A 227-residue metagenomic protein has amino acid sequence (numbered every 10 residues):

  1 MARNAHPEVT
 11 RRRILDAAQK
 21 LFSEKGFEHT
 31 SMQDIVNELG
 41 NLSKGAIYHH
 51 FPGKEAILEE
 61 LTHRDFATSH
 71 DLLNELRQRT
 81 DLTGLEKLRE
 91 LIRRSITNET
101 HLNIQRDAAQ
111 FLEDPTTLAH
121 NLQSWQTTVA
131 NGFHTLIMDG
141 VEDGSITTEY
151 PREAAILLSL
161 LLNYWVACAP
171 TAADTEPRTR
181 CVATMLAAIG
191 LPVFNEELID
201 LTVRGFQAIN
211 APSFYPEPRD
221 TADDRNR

Functional and structural regions predicted by a protein language model:
A2, R13, L21-A56, E60: Helix-turn-helix
T10-A18, I35, L61-D65, S69 (+1 more regions): Generic hydrophobic, amphipathic alpha-helix propensity
E60, L73-Q105, A155-L158: Hydrophobic alpha-helical connector segments
D65, S69, L91, S95 (+2 more regions): Hydrophobic/aromatic residues within well-ordered alpha-helical segments
R89, H134, P151-S159, V203: Short, well-structured alpha-helical segments
T97-I146, R152, V166: Short secondary-structure transition hinges
N131, T135-M138, E142, T171-R227: C-terminal peripheral helix-coil segments that are non-catalytic and often amphipathic
E149-M185: Active-site/pore-lining binding-face segments in mid-to-C-terminal subdomains
